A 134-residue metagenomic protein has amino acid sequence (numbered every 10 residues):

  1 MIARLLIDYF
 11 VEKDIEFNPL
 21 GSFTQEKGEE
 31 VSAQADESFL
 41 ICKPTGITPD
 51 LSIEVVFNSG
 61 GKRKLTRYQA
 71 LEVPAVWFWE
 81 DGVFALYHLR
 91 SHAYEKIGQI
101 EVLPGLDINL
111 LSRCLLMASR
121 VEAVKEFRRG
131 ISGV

Functional and structural regions predicted by a protein language model:
A3-L71, F78-V134: C-terminal interaction segment
